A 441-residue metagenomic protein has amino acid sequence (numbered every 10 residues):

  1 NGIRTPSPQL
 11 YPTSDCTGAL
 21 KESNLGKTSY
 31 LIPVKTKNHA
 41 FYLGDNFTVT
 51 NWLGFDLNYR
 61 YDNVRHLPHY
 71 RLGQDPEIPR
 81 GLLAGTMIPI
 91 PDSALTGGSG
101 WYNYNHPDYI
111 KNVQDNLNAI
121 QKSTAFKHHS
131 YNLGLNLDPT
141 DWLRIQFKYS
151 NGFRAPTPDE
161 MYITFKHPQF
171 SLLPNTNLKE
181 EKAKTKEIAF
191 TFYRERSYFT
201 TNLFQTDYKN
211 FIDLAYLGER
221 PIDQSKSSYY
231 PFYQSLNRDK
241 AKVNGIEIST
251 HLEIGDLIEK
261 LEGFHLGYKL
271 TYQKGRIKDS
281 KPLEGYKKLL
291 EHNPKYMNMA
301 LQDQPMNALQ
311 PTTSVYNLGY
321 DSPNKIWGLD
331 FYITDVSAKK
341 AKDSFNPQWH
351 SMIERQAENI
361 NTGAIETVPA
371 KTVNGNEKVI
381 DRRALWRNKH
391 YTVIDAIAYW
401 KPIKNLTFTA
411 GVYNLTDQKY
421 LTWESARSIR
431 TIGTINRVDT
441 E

Functional and structural regions predicted by a protein language model:
N1-T140: Signature of Gram-negative outer-membrane beta-barrel scaffolds
N24-I32, G44, L67, D115-K122 (+7 more regions): Extracellular loop and loop/strand-boundary signature of outer-membrane beta-barrel proteins
V34-T36, N112-S130, G134, D138 (+6 more regions): Outer-membrane beta-barrel signature, preferentially recognizing the C-terminal barrel domain of Gram-negative
F41-F47, L133-L137, I188-R194, L203 (+7 more regions): Residues on the lipid-exposed face of transmembrane beta-strands in outer-membrane beta-barrel proteins
T48-N51, L203-D207, S225-F345: Gram-negative outer-membrane beta-barrel transporters
W52-F55, W142-I145, R196-F199, D256-E259 (+3 more regions): Repeated loop/turn-to-beta-strand initiation elements of outer-membrane beta-barrel proteins
Y61-L67, Y149-A155, Y162-T164, R194-R196 (+6 more regions): Transmembrane beta-strands of outer-membrane beta-barrel pores
D335-E354, A364, P369-N374, Y399-E441: C-terminal beta-signal and adjacent terminal beta-strands/loops of Gram-negative outer-membrane beta-barrel proteins
